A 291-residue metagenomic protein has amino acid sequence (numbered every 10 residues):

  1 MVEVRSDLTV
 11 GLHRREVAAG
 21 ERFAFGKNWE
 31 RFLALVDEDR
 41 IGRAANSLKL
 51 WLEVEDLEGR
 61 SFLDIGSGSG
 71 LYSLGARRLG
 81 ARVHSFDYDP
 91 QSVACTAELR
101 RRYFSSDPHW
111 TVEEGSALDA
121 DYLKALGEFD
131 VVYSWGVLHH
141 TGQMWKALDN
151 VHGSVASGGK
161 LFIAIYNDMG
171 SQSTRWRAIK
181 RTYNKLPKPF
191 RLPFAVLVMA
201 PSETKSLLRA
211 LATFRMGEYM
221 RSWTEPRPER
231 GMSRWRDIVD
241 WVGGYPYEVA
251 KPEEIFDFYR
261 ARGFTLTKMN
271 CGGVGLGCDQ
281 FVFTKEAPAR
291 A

Functional and structural regions predicted by a protein language model:
D39-E58: Conserved alpha-helix/loop element of class I SAM-dependent methyltransferases that forms part of the SAM/SAH-binding
R60-G66: Conserved class I S-adenosyl-L-methionine
L71, G75-D119: Class I SAM-dependent methyltransferase SAM/SAH-binding core
Y122-V131: A short acidic, Gly/Pro-enriched loop at the edge of an enzyme's catalytic core that lines a small-molecule cofactor
V131-G142: A short SAM/SAH-binding and catalytic strip from SAM-dependent methyltransferases
W145-S157: A short glycine-rich, Lys/Arg-flanked "PGG" loop and its adjoining helix->strand segment in the class I
G158-I165: Conserved beta-strand signature within the Rossmann-like core of class I S-adenosyl-L-methionine
W176, K188-F264: Substrate-binding/catalytic lobe of Class I Rossmann-like enzymes that use SAM or dcSAM, i.e., the mid-to-C-terminal
